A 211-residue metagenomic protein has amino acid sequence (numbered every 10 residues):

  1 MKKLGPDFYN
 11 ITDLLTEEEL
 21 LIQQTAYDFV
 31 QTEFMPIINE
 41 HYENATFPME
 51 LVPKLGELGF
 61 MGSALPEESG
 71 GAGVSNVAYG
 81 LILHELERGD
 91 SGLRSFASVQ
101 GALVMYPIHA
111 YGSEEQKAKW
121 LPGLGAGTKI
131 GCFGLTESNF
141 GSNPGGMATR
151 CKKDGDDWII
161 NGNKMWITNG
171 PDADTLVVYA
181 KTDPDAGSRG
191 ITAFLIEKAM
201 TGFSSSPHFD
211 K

Functional and structural regions predicted by a protein language model:
M1-E18: Intrinsic disorder at enzyme termini
L14-E33: Mature N-terminal segment immediately following signal peptide/propeptide cleavage in secreted/periplasmic
E19, V30, G59, P66 (+7 more regions): Buried hydrophobic positions in well-ordered alpha/beta secondary-structure cores of metabolic enzymes
P36-L58: Short secondary-structure junction/hinge motifs that connect adjacent elements
E57-T128, N169-T175, G187: Internal helix-loop-helix
G127-L135: A short, Trp-centered hydrophobic/proline-enriched beta-strand micro-motif
F140-N143, W158: Hydrophobic, small-residue-rich alpha-helical packing segments that form membrane-like cores
A148, D157, N161-S206: A short core secondary-structure module
